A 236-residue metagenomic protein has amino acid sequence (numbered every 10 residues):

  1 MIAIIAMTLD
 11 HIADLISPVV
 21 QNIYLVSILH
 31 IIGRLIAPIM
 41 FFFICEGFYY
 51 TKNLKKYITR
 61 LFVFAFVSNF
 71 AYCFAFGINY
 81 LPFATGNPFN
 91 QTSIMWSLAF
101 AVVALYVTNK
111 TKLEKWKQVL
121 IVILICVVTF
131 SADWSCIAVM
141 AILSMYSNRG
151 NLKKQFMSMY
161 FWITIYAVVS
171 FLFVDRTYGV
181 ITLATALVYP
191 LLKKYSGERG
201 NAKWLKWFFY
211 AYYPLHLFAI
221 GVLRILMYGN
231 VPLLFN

Functional and structural regions predicted by a protein language model:
M1-N236: Alpha-helical transmembrane segments and their immediate juxtamembrane cytosolic regions
